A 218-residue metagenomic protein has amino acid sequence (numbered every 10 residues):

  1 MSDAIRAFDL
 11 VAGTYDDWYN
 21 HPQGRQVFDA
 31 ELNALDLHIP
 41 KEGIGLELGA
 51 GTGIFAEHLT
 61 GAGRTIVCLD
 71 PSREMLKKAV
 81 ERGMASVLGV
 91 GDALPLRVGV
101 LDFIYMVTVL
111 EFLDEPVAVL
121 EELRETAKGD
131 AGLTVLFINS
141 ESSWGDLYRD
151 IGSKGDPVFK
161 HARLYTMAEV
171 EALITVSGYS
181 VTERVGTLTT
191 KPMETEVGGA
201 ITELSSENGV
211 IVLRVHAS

Functional and structural regions predicted by a protein language model:
M1-K41, I54-H58, K78, E194-T195 (+1 more regions): Conserved class I S-adenosyl-L-methionine
L46, G51-A93: Class I SAM-dependent methyltransferase SAM/SAH-binding core
Y105: A conserved beta-strand element that flanks and buttresses the S-adenosyl-L-methionine
T108-E111: Short catalytic micro-motifs in class I SAM-dependent methyltransferases
V117-G129: A short glycine-rich, Lys/Arg-flanked "PGG" loop and its adjoining helix->strand segment in the class I
G132-H161: Conserved class I S-adenosyl-L-methionine
H161-G178, T182-R184: Short alpha-helix
V181-S218: A C-terminal cap/extension of S-adenosyl-L-methionine-dependent methyltransferases that defines the acceptor-substrate
